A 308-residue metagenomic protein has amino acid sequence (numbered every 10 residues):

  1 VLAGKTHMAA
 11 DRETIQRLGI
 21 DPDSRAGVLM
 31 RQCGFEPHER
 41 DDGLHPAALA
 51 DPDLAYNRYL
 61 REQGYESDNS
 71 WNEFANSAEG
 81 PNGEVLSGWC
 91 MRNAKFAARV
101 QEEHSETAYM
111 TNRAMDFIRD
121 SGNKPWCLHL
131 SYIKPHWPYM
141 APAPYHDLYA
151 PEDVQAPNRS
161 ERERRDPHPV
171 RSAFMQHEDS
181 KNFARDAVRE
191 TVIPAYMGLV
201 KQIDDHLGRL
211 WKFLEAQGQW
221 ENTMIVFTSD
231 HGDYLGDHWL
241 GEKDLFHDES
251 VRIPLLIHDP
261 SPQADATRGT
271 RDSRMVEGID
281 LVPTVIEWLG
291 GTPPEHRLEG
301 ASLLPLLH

Functional and structural regions predicted by a protein language model:
V1-V100: Catalytic-site neighborhoods of secreted/periplasmic enzymes that process anionic sulfate/phosphate groups
L2-E13, S131-H136, E161-P169, F227-G232 (+2 more regions): Short, solvent-exposed turn/loop segments enriched in Gly/Ser/Thr/Pro and often Arg
K5-R17, N93-T111, M115, E221-V226 (+1 more regions): Polar, surface-exposed loop/tail segments that function as active-site lids or cofactor/substrate-recognition elements
T14, S24, V28-F35, H45 (+5 more regions): C-terminal cap/loop subdomain of S1 sulfatases and analogous C-terminal strand-loop tails that border
S87-Q101, F174-P194, P260-T267: Short glycine/proline-rich turn/loop motifs
S105-S121, N182-T223, W288: A long, amphipathic alpha-helix that forms part of the scaffold/cap immediately adjacent to metal-dependent active
M115-S160, Q176-T191, Y234: Active-site His/acidic residue clusters
P138-P144, L148, K212-T270, R274-E277 (+1 more regions): Histidine-centered active-site microenvironments of extracellular/periplasmic hydrolases and transferases
